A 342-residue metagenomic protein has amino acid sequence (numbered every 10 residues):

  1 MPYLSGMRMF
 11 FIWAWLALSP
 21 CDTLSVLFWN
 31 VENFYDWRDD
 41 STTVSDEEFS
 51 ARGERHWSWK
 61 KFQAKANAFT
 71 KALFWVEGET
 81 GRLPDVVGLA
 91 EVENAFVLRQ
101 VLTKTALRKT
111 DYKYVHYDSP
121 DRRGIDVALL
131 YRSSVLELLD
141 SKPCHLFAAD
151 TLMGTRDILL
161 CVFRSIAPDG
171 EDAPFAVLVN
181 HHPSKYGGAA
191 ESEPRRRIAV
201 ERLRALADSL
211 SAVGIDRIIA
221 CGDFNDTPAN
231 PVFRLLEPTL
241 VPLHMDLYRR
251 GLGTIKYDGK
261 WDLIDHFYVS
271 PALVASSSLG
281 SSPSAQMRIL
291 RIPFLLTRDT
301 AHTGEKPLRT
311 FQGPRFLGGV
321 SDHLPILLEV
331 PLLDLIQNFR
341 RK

Functional and structural regions predicted by a protein language model:
M1-T23: Bacterial Sec-dependent N-terminal signal peptides
L18-T105, D111, V115-I125, E201 (+3 more regions): N-terminal, active-site-proximal structural segment of metallo-dependent hydrolase catalytic domains
C21-D22, T80-R82, A106-R108, P120-G124 (+6 more regions): Extracellular/periplasmic catalytic domains that process cell-envelope and extracellular macromolecules
S25-N33, E54, D140-K142, P174-S184: Active-site-proximal beta-strand elements of phosphoester/diester hydrolases
D36-R38, F96-R99, R123-D126, Y186-A189 (+4 more regions): Extracytoplasmic/secreted cell-surface and envelope-processing proteins
V86, V92-P174, H182: Structured beta-strand-rich core segments of catalytic domains in phosphoester-bond hydrolases
H116, L159-A167, A173-Y248: Extracytoplasmic, non-cytosolic globular domains
A207-I218, N225-K342: Metal-dependent phosphoester-hydrolase catalytic domains
